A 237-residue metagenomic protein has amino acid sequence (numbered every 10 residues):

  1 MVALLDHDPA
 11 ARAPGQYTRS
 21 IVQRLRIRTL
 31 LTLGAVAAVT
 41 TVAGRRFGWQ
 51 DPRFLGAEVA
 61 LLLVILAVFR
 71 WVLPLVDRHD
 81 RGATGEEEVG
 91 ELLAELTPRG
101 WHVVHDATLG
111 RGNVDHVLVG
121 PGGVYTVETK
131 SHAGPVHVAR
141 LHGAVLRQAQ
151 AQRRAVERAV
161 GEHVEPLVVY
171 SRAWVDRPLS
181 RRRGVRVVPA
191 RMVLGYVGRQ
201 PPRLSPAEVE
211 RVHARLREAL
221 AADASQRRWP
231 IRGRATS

Functional and structural regions predicted by a protein language model:
M1-G112, A133-S237: Surface-exposed interaction regions that form or flank ligand-binding interfaces
T108-G122: Histidine-centered divalent-metal-coordination microenvironment in nucleic-acid enzymes
L118-P135: Active-site beta-strand-loop-beta-strand hairpin of nuclease catalytic cores that positions key catalytic residues
